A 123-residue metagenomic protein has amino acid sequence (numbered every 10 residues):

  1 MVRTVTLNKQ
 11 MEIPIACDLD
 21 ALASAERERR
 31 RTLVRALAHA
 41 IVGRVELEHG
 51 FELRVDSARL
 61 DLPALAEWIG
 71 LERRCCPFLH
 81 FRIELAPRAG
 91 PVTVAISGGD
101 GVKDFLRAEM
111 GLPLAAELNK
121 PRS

Functional and structural regions predicted by a protein language model:
M1-P63, C75, R82-S123: Secretory/periplasmic and organellar redox-cofactor proteins
L62-G70: Amphipathic, interaction-prone secondary-structure segments
